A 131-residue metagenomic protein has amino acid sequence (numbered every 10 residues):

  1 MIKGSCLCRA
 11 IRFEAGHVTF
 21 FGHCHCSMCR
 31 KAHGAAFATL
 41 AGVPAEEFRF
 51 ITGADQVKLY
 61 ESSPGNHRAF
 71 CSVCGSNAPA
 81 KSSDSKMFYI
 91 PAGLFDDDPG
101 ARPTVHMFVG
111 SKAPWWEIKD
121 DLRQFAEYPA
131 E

Functional and structural regions predicted by a protein language model:
M1-E131: A short Gly-Trp-Pro
